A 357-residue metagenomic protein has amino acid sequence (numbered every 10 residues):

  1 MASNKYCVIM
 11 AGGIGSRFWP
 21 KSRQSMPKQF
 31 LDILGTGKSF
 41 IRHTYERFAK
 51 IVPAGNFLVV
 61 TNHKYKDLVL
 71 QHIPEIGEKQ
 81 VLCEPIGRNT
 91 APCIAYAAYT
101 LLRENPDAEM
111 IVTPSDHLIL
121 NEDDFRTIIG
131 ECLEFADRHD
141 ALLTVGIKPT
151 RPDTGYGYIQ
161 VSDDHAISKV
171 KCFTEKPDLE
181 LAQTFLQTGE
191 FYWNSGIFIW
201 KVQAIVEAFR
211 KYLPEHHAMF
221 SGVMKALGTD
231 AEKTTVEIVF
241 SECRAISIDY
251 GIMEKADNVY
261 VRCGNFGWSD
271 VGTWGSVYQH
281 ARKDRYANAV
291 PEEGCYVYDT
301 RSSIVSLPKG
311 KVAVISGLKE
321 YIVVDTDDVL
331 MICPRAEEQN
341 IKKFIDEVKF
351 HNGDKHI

Functional and structural regions predicted by a protein language model:
M1-I9, R17-Q24, G35-P114, L120-D124 (+3 more regions): Conserved N-terminal catalytic core of the sugar/cofactor nucleotidyltransferase
A2-N4, V202-I357: Left-handed beta-helix
M10-A11, V60, I111-P114, T144-K148 (+2 more regions): Short beta-strand segments
I41, A97, D116, I159 (+3 more regions): Residue-level signal for inorganic ion chemistry
V59, L82-C83, V112, L143-V145 (+2 more regions): General beta-strand structural signal in soluble alpha/beta enzymes
E122-E237, Y260, G310, R335: Conserved core of the sugar-phosphate nucleotidyltransferase
